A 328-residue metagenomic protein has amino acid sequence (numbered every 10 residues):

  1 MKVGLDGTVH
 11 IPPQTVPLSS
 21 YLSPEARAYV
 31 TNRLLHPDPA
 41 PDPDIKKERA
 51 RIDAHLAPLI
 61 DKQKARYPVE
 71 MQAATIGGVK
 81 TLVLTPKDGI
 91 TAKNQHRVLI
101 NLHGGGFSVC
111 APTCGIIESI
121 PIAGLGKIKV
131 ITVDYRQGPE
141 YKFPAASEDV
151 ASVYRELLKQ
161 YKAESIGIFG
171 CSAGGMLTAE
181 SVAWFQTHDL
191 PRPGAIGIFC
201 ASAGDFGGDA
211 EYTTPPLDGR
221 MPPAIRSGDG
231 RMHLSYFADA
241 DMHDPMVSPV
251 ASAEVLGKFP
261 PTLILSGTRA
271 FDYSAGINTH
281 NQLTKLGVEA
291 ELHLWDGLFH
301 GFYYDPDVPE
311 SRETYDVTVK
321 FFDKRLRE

Functional and structural regions predicted by a protein language model:
M1-Q14: N-terminal membrane-anchoring alpha-helices
L5, P17-Y29, L34-A40, R66-E328: Alpha/beta-hydrolase superfamily serine-hydrolase fold, recognizing
H36-P58: Short, contiguous, helix-prone interaction/anchoring segments in small proteins
I52-Q72: A domain-start/cap signature at the N-terminus of enzymes
